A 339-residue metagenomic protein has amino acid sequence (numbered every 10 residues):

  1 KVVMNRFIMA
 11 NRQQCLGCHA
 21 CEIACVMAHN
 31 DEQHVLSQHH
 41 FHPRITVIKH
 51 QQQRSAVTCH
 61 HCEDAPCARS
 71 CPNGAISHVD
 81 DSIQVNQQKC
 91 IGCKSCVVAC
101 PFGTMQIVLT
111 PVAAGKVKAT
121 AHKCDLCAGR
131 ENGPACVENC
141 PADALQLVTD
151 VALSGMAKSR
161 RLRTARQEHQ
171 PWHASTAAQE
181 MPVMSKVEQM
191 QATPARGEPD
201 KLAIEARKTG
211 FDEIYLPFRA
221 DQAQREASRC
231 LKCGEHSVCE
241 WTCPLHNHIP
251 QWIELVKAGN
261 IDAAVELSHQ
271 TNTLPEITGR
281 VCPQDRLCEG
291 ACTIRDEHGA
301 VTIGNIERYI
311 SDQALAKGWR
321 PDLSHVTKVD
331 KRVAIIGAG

Functional and structural regions predicted by a protein language model:
V2-S70, G74, K89, V97-A99 (+2 more regions): Ferredoxin-type iron-sulfur electron-transfer modules and their immediate structural context
A65-C67, N73-E138, D143-M156, H298-G299: Inter-heme linker and motif-flanking segments adjacent to c-type heme-binding CXXCH motifs in c-type cytochromes
P111, R160-R161, I303: Short secondary-structure transition/capping segments
A113, L162-T164, L287-A291: Short alpha-helical linear motifs
E138-P182: Long, compositionally biased charged/polar accessory segments in the mid-to-C-terminal portions of proteins
I336-G339: Glycine-rich Rossmann-fold phosphate-binding loop(s) that bind the pyrophosphate of adenine dinucleotide cofactors
